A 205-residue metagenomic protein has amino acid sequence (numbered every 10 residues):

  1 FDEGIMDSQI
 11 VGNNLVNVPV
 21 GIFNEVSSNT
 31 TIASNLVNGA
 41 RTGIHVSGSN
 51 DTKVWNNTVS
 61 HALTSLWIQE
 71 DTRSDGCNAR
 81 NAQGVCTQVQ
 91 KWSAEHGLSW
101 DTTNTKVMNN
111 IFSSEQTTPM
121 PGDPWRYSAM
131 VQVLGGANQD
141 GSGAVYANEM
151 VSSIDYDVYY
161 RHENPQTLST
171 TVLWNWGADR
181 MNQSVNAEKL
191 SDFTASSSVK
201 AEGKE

Functional and structural regions predicted by a protein language model:
F1-S198, E202-G203: Glycine- and acidic/polar-rich repeat regions and solenoidal domains
